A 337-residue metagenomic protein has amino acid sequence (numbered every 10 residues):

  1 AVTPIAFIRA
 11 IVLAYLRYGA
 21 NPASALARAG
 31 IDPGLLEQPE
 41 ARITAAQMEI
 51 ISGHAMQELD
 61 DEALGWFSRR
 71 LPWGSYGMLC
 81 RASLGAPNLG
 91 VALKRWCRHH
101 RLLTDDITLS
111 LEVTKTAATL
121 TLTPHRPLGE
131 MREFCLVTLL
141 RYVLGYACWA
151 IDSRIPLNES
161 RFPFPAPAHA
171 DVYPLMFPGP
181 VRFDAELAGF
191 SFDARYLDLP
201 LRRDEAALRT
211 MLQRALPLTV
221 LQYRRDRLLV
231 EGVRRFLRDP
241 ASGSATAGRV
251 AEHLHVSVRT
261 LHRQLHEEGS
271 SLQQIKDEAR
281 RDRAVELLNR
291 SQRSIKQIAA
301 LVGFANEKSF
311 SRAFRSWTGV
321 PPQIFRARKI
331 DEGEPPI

Functional and structural regions predicted by a protein language model:
A1-L120: N-terminal low-complexity or simple alpha-helical regulatory segments that function as activation/interaction modules
P4, Y18, P22, T44 (+5 more regions): Residue-level recognition of alpha-helical structural elements
R28-D32, P163, H253: Short acidic/histidine-centered micro-motifs embedded in hydrophobic/aromatic stretches that mark compact functional
S52, L93, L140-V143, L216: Hydrophobic alpha-helical core bundles mediating ligand binding, dimerization, or RNAP-core interactions
G77-S83, H125-G129, L197-D198, L218-T219: Short hinge/gating elements
T108, E112-L197: DNA-contacting interfaces and partner/effector-binding or oligomerization modules in DNA-centric proteins
P167-A168, V172-I337: Extended mid-to-C-terminal alpha-helical interaction segments
